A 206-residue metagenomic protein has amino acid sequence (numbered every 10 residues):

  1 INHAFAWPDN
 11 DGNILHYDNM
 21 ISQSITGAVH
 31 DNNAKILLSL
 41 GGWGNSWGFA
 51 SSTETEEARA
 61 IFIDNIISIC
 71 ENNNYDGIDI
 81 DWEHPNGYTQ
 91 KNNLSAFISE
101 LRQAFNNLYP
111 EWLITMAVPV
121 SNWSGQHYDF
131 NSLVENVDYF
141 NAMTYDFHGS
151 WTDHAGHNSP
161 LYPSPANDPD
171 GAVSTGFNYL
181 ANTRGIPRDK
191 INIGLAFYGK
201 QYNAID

Functional and structural regions predicted by a protein language model:
N2, L37-S39, D79-D81, N141 (+1 more regions): Conserved beta-strand positions in the central sheet of alpha/beta enzyme cores
N2-C70: Glycan-recognition patch characteristic of GH18 chitinases/ENGases and related GlcNAc/peptidoglycan-binding proteins
N10-M20, H84-D206: Substrate-binding surface in catalytic domains of secreted glycosidases
N32, N73, L108-P110: Helix C-cap/helix->beta junction micro-motif
K35, D76, L113: Residue-level detector of anion-binding/catalytic polar loops
G41-G42, G77, G194, G199: Glycine-centered flexibility sites
G48-S52, D81-Y88: Short interface patches used for recognition in eukaryotic signaling and trafficking proteins
F62, I66-P85: Serine-hydrolase-like catalytic core of hydrolytic proteins
